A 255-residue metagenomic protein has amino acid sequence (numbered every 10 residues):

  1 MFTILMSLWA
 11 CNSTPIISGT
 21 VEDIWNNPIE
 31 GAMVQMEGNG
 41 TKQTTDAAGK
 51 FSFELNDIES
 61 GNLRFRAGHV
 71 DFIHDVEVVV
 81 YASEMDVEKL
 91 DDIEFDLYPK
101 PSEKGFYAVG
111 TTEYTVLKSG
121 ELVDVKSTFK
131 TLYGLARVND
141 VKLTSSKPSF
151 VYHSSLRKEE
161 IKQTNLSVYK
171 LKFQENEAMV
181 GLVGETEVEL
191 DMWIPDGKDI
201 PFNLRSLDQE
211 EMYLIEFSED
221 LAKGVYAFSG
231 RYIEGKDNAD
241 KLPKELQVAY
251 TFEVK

Functional and structural regions predicted by a protein language model:
I16-E30: Structural motif
A32-M36: Hydrophobic beta-strand segments
G40-F53: Short, acidic Ser/Thr/Gly-rich low-complexity loop/linker segments typical of extracellular and cell-surface proteins
I58-S83: A short, solvent-exposed loop/turn motif at the edges and junctions of modular extracellular/periplasmic domains
E59-G61, E211, F217-S229: A glycine-anchored, Pro-Gly-centered beta-turn/N-cap motif
D92-M192, R231-K255: Primarily secretory-pathway and cell-envelope proteins
G184-E210: Extended, solvent-exposed segments with strong compositional bias
